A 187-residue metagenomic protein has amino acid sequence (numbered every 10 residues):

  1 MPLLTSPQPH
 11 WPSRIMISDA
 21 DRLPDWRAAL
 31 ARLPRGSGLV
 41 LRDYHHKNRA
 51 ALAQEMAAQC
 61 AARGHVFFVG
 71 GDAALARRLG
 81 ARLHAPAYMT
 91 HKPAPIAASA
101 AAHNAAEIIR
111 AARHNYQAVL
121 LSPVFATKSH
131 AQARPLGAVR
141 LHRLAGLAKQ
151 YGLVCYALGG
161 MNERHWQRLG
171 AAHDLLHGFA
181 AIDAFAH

Functional and structural regions predicted by a protein language model:
M1-A28: N-terminal amphipathic alpha-helix/helix-capping segment at the start of soluble metabolic enzymes
W11-P12, L121, Y151-G152: Short coil/turn connectors at secondary-structure junctions
I15-A20, S37-A111, Q117-S122, A157: Catalytic beta/alpha-barrel core
M16, L83-A94, A118-Q132, L158-H187: Glycine-rich phosphate-binding active-site loops on the catalytic face of alpha/beta enzymes
D21-D25, H103, L136: Short secondary-structure boundary/capping elements
D25, N48-R49, S129: Secondary-structure boundary/capping motif
A28-L33, F67-A85, H103-N115, L141-F179: Catalytic cores of alpha/beta
A53-Q54, A133-R143: Charged helix-capping and loop-helix junction motifs
